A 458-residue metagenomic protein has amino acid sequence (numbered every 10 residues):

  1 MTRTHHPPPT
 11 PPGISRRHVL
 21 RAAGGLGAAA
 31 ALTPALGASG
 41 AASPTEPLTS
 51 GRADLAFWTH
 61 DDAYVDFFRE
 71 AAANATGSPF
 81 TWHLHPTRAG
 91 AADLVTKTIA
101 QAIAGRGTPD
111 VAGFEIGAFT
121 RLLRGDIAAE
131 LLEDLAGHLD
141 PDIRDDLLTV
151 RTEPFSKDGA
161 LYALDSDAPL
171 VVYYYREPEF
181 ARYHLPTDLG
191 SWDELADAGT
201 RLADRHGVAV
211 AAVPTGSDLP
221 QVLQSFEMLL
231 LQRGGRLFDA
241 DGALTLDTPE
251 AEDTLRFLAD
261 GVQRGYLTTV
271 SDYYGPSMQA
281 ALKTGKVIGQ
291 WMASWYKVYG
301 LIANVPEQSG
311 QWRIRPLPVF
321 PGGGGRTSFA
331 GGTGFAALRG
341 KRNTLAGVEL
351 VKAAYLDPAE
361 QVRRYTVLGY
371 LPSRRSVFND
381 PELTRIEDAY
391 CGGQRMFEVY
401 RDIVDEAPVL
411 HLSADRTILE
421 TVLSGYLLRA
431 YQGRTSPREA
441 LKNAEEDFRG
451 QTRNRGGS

Functional and structural regions predicted by a protein language model:
T2-R121, P141-I143, E439, N443-S458: Conserved N-terminal structural module of periplasmic/extracytoplasmic solute-binding proteins
R3-H5, A181, R385, R401-S458: Conserved C-terminal helix/tail region of periplasmic/extracytoplasmic solute-binding proteins
H85-T98, W192-E194, V270-K283: Short helix-initiation/N-cap motifs at beta->coil->alpha
G117-L170, V222, R313-R315: Hinge/lid segment of periplasmic solute-binding proteins
E133-L147, A211-D218, R233-D253, I302-E307 (+3 more regions): Short, solvent-exposed loop/beta-turn-alpha elements that line the ligand-binding surface or hinge of extracytoplasmic
K157-D158, Y162-S166, V171, D193-L244 (+1 more regions): Extracytoplasmic/periplasmic solute-binding protein
G199, D241-S271, L317: Glycine-centered hinge/linker elements that transmit conformational signals in sensory and ligand-binding systems
Y296-Q308, P321-V422, R455-G457: C-terminal lobe and pocket-closing loops of periplasmic/extracytoplasmic Venus-flytrap solute-binding proteins
